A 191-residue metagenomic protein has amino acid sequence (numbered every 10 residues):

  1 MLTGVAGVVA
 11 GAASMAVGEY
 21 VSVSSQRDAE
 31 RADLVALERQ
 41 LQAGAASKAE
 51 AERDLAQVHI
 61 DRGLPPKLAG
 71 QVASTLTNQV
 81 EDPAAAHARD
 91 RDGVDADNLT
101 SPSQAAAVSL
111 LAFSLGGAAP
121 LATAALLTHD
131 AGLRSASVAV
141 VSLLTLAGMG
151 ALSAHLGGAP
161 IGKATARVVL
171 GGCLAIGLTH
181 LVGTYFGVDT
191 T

Functional and structural regions predicted by a protein language model:
M1-S22, Q26: Internal alpha-helical transmembrane segments
V23-L110: Cytosol/matrix-facing amphipathic helices and coiled-coil assembly/linker segments of eukaryotic membrane proteins
S109-P120: Core segments of transmembrane alpha-helices that mediate helix-helix packing or line hydrophobic substrate/ligand
G117, R167-H180: Small-residue-rich segments of transmembrane alpha-helices in multi-pass membrane proteins, especially helix faces
A119-A124, L152: Generic transmembrane alpha-helix signature in multi-pass membrane proteins, especially transporters/channels
G132-L144: Structural signature of hydrophobic alpha-helical transmembrane segments
G148-C173: Interfacial loop-to-transmembrane junctions
H180-T191: Juxtamembrane boundary at the C-terminal end of a transmembrane helix
